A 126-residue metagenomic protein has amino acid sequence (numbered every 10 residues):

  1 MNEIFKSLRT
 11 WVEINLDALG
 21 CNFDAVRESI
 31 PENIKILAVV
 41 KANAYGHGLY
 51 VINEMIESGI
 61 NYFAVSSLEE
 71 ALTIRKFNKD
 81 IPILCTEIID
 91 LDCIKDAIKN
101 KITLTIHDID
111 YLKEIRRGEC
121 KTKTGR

Functional and structural regions predicted by a protein language model:
M1-E3: Basic/polar N-terminal segments that are highly enriched at the extreme N-terminus, encompassing both cleavable
F5-K6, T10-I14, A18-C21, I34-R126: Active-site-proximal beta-alpha core segment in soluble small-molecule metabolic enzymes
S29: Conserved PLP-enzyme active-site core in the AAT-like
